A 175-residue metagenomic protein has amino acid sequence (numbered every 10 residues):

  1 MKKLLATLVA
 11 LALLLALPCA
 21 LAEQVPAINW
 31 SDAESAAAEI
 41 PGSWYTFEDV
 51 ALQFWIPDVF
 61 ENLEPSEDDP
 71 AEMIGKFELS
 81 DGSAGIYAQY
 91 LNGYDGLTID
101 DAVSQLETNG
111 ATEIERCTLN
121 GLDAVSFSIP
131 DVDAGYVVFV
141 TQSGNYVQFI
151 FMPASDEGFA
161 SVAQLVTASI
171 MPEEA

Functional and structural regions predicted by a protein language model:
K2, A6-V9, L15, C19-M73 (+4 more regions): N-terminal targeting sequences that direct proteins away from the cytosol to non-cytosolic compartments
W55-I56, I86-L91, V137-V140: Short amphipathic beta-strand/extended segments with alternating polar/hydrophobic composition
N62, I86-A88, S126, Q148-F151: Short hydrophobic/aromatic-rich beta-strand segments that constitute the beta-sheet cores of beta-sandwich/beta-barrel
I74-D101: A short acidic-to-branched-hydrophobic micro-motif
E78-S83, L91, S128-D133, M152-A154: Secondary-structure transition/turn motif
Y87-Y94, I114, I150-E157: Second-shell loop/turn segments in exported
N92-G110, G158-M171: Surface-exposed flexible segments
V103-Y146: Signature of long, low-cysteine stretches enriched in small and polar/charged residues
